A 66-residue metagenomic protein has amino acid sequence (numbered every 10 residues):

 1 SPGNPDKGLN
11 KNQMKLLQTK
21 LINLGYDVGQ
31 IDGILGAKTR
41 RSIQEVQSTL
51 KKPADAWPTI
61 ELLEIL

Functional and structural regions predicted by a protein language model:
S1-P2: Long, low-complexity intrinsically disordered regulatory regions enriched in P/S/T/G and acidic residues that serve as
D6-Q13, I22-I65: Short acidic, glycine/serine/threonine-rich helix-capping segments at coil-helix boundaries
